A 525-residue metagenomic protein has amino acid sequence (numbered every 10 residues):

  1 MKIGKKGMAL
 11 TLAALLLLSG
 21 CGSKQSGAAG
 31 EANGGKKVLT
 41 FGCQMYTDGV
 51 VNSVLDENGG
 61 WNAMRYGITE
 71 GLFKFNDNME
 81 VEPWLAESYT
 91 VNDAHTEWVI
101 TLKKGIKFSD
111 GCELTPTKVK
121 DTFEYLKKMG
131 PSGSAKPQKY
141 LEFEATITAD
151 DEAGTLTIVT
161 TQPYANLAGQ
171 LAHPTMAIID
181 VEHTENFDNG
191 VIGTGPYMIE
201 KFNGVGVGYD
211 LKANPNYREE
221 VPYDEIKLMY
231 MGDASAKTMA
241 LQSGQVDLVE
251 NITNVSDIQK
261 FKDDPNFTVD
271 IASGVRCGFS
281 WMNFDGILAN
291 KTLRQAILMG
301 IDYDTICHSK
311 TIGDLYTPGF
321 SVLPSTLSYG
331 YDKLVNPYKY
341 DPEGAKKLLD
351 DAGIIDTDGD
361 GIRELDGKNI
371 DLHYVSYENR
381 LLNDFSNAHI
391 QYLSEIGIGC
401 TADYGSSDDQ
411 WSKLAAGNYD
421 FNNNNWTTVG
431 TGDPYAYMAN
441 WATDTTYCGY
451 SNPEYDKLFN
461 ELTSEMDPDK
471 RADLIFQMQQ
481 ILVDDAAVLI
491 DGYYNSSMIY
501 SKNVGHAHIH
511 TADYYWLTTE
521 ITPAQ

Functional and structural regions predicted by a protein language model:
G42-V91, E124, I192, D513: N-terminal lobe/hinge region of extracytoplasmic solute-binding protein
E80, G169-V221, E225, P342-E343 (+1 more regions): Gly/Pro-rich hinge or "lid" segments in bacterial periplasmic/extracellular proteins
E87-P131, L288: Aromatic- and charge-enriched surface segment that lines or borders ligand/interaction sites
T90, T101, A135-V181: Surface-exposed binding/hinge segments that line and control ligand-binding clefts or catalytic entry sites
E185, N214-Q259, I390, G399-T401 (+1 more regions): Ligand-site clamp/hinge motif
G300-Y331, L381-I390, S412-Q525: Detector for C-terminal structural segments
T317-T357, E378-D384: Structural transition elements
I355-T428: Ligand/substrate-recognition segments at binding pockets and active sites
